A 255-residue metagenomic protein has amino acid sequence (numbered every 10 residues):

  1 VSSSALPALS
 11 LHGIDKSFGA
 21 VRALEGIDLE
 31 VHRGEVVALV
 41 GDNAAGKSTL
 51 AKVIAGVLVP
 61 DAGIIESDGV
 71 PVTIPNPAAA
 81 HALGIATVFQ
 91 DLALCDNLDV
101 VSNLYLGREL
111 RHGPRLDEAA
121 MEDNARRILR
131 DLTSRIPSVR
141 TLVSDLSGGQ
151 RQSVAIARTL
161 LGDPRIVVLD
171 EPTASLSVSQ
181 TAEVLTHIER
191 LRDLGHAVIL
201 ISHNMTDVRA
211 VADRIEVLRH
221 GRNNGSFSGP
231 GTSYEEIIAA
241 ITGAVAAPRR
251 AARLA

Functional and structural regions predicted by a protein language model:
S2-A255: Glycine-rich phosphate-binding loops of nucleotide-dependent enzymes
